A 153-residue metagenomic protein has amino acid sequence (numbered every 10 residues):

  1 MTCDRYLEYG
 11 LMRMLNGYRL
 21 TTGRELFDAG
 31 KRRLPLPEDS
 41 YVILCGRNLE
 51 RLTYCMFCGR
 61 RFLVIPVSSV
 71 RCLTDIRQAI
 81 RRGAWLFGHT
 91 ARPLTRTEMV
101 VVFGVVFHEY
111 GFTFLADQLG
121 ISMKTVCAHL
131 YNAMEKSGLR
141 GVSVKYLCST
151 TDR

Functional and structural regions predicted by a protein language model:
M1-V64: DNA-contacting interfaces and partner/effector-binding or oligomerization modules in DNA-centric proteins
N16, D117, E135: Short polybasic/polar patches that bind polyanions
R51-P93: Ser/Thr/Gly-rich flexible loops in soluble cytosolic domains mediating phosphotransfer, phosphorylation
F87-T125: Helix-turn-helix DNA-binding segment
S122, V126-R140: DNA major-groove recognition helices of helix-turn-helix
E135-R153: Basic, Lys/Arg-enriched C-terminal extension of HTH/homeodomain DNA-binding domains
